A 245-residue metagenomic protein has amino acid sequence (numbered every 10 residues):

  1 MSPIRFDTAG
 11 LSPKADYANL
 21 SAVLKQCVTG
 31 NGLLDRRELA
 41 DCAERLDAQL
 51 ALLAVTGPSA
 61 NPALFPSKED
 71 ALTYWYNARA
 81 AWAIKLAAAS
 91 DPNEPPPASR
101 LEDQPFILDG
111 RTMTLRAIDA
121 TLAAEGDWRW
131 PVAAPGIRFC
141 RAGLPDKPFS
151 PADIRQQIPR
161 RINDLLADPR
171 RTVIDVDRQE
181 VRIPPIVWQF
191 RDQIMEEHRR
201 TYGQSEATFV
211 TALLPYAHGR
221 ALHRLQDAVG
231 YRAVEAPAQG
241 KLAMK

Functional and structural regions predicted by a protein language model:
M1-K245: Interaction/scaffold regions that mediate signaling and macromolecular assembly across diverse proteins
